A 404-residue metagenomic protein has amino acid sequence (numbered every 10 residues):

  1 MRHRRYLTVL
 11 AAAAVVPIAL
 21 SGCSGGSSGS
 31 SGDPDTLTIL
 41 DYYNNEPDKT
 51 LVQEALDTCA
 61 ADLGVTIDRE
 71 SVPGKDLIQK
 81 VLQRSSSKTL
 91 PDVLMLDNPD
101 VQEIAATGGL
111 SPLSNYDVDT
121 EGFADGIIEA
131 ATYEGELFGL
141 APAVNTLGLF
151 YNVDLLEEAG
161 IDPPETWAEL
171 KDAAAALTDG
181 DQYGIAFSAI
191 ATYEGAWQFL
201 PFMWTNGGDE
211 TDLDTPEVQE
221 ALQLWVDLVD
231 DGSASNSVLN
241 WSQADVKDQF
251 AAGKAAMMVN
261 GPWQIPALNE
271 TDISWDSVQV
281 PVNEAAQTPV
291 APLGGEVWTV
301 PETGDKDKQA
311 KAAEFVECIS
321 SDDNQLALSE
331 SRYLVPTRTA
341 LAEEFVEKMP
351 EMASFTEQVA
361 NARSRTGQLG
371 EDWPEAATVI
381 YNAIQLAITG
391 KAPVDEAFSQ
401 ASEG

Functional and structural regions predicted by a protein language model:
R2-V16, L20-E103, E284-A286, D307 (+3 more regions): Conserved N-terminal structural module of periplasmic/extracytoplasmic solute-binding proteins
A55-D125, T132, E157-E165, A256-M257 (+2 more regions): Extracytoplasmic "Venus flytrap"/periplasmic binding protein-like
D57-T58, A159, D230-A234, N269-S331 (+1 more regions): Extracytoplasmic/periplasmic substrate-recognition and gating elements
Q83-R84, P91-D92, T120-D154, Q287-V290 (+1 more regions): A structural signal for short loop-to-beta-strand junctions that line the ligand-binding cleft of periplasmic/secreted
N98-T146, K171, D179-D181, G195-Q198 (+3 more regions): Hinge/lid segment of periplasmic solute-binding proteins
I104-G109, I127-P163, S188-E210, L293-P301 (+1 more regions): Periplasmic solute-binding protein
T132, L334-V335, S354-E403: C-terminal capping/gating helix-and-loop segments adjacent to ligand/active sites or protein-protein/ligand interfaces
A174-T178, T211-L239: Glycine-centered hinge/linker elements that transmit conformational signals in sensory and ligand-binding systems
